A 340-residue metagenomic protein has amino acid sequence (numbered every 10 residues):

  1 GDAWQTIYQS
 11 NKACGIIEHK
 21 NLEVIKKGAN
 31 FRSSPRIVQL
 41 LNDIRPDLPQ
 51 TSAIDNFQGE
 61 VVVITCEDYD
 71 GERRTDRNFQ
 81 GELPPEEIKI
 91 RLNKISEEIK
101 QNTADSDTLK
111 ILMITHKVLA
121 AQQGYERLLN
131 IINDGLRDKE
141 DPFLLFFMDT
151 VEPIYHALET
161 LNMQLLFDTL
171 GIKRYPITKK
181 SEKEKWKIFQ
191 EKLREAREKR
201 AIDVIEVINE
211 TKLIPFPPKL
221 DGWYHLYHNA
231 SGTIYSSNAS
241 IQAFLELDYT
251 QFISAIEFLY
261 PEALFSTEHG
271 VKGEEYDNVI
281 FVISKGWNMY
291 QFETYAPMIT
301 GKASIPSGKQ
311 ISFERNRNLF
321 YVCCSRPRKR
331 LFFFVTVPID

Functional and structural regions predicted by a protein language model:
G1-D340: The feature marks helicase ATPase cores and/or their adjacent C-terminal helical subdomains in SF1/SF2/AAA+ helicases
